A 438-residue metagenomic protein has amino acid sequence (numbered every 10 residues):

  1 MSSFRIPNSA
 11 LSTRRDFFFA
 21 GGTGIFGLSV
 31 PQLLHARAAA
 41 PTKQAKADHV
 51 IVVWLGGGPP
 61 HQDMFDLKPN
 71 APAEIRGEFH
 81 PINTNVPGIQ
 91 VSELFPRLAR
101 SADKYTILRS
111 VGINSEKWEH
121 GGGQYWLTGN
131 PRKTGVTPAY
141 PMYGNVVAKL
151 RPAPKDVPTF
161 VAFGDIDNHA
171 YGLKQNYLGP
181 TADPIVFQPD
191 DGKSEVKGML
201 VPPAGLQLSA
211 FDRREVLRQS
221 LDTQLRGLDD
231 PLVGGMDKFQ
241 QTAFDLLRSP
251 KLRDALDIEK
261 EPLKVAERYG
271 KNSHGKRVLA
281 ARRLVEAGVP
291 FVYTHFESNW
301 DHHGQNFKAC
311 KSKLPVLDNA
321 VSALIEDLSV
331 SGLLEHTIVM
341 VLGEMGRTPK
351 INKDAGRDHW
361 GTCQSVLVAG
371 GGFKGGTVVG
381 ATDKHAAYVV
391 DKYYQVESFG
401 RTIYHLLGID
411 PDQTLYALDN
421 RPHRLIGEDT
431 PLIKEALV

Functional and structural regions predicted by a protein language model:
M1-V438: Ligand-binding pockets and gating/stacking loops
